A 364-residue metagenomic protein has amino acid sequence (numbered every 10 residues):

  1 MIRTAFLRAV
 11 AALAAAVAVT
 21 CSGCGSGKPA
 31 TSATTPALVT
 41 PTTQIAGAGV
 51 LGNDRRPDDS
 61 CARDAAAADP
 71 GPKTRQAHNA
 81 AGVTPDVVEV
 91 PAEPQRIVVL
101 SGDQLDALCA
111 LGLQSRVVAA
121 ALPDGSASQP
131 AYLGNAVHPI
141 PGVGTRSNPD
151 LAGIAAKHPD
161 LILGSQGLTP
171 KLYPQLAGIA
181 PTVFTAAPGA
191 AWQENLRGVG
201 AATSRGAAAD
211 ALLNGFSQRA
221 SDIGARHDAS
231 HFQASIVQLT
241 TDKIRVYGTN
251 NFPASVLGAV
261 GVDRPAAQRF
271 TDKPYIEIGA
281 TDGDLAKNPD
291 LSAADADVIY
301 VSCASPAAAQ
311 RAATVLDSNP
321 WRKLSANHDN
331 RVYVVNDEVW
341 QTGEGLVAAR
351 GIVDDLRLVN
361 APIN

Functional and structural regions predicted by a protein language model:
I2-A16, T20-D103, A208-V237, A308-R311 (+2 more regions): Bacterial Sec-exported substrate-binding components of ABC uptake systems
D69-G71, R96, L100-G153: A short, structured surface patch at a secondary-structure boundary
K73, P274-A308: Ligand-binding pocket segment of bilobal, Venus flytrap-like solute-binding proteins
V83-P85, V143-L151, I278-A286: Short helix-initiation/N-cap motifs at beta->coil->alpha
L151-L163, P181, L291, D295-I299: Proline-aspartate-enriched helix->loop->beta-strand connector
K171-R245, T342-N364: Extracytoplasmic substrate-binding proteins
G248-D282: Alpha-helical, coiled-coil/dimerization segments enriched in small aliphatic residues
D295-N364: Structured C-terminal subdomain patch of bacterial secreted/periplasmic proteins
